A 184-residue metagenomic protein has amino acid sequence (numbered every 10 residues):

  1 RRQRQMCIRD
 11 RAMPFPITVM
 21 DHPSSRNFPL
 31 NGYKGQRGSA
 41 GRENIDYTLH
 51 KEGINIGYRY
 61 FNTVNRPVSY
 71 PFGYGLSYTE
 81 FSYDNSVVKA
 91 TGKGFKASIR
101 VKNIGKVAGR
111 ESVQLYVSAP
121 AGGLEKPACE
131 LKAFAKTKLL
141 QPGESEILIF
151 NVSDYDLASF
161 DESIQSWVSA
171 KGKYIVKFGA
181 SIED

Functional and structural regions predicted by a protein language model:
R1-Q5, R9-R110, Y116-S118, K126 (+3 more regions): Secreted, periplasmic, or luminal enzymes acting at the cell surface/secretory milieu
Q114-L115, S159: Sparse recognition of residues in long alpha-helices and their boundaries
G123-E162: Intrinsically disordered, low-complexity Pro/Gly/Ser/Thr-rich segments with frequent PxxP/GP/PP motifs and embedded
S159-K171: Secreted/periplasmic carbohydrate-active enzymes, especially glycoside hydrolases
